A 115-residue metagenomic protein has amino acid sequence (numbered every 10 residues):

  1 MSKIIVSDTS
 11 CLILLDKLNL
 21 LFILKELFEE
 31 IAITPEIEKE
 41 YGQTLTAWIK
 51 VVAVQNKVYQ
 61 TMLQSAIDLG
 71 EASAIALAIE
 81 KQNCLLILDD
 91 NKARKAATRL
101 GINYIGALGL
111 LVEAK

Functional and structural regions predicted by a protein language model:
S2-C84, N91, L100-N103: Active-site-proximal, substrate-binding regions of enzyme catalytic domains and RNA-binding/basic surfaces
I75, R94, L111: Short glycine-/small-residue-rich flexible loop motifs, especially phosphate/cofactor-binding loops
L108-K115: Short alpha-helix plus adjacent loop in nuclease-associated cores
